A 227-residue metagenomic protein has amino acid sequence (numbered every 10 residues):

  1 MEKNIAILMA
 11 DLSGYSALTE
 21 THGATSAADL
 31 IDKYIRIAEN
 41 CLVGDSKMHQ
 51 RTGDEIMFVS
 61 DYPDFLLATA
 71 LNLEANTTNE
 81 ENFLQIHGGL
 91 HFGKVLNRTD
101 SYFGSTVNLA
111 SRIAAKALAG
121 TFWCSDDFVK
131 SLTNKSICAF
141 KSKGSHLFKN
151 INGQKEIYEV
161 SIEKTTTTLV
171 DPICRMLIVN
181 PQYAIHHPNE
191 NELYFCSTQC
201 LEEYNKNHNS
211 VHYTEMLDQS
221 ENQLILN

Functional and structural regions predicted by a protein language model:
M1-A68: Catalytic NTP-binding/metal-coordinating core of nucleotidyl cyclase/transferase enzymes
V43-F65, N79-T106: Catalytic core of nucleotidyl cyclases, primarily class III adenylyl/guanylyl cyclases
T69-A75: Short amphipathic alpha-helices in soluble, non-transmembrane regions that often serve as interface/regulatory elements
T106-I113, V129-S131: Short, charged, amphipathic alpha-helix that recurs within catalytic cores of restriction-modification and other
F122-I173, N180-P181, Q199: Cytosolic regulatory/linker segments at or just downstream of nucleotide-handling modules in signal-transduction
P181-A184, N207-H208: Short Cys/His-rich "knuckle" micro-motifs
A184-E192: Short linker/helix segments within small regulatory modules
T198-D218: Short metal-binding segments enriched for Cys and/or His
